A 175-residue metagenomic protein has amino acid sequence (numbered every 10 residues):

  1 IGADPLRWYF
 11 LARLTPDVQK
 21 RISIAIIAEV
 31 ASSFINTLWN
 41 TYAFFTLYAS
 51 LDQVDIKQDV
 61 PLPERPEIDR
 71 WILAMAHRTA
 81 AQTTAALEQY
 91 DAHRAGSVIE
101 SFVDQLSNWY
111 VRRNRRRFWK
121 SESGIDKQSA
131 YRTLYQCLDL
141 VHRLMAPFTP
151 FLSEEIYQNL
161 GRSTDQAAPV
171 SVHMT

Functional and structural regions predicted by a protein language model:
I1-P63, G161-A168: Catalytic adenosine-cofactor/nucleotide-binding cores of aminoacyl-tRNA synthetases and other
P5, L11-R13, S32-T46, P66-T79 (+2 more regions): Core structural elements
L11, D52-A81, R112-T175: Acidic, turn-prone loop/beta-hairpin segments
R21-I27, V98-I99, A130, Y157-N159: Composition- and surface-driven signal marking solvent-exposed, interaction-prone regions in large proteins
S23-S32, D91, D126-L134: Membrane-interfacial loop-to-helix junctions in multi-pass inner-membrane proteins
A28, G96, H142-A146: Short, charged/polar micro-motifs that form catalytic or ligand-binding hotspots
T83, L87-R94: Short helix-adjacent coil turns
